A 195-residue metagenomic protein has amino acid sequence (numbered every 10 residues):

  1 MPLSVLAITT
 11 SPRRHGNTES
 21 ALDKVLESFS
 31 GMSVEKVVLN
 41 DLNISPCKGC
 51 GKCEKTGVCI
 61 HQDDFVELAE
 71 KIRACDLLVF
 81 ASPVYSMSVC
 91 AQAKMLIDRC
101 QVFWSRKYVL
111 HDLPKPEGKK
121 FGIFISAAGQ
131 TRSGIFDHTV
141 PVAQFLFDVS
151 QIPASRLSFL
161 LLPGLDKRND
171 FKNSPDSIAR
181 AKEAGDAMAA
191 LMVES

Functional and structural regions predicted by a protein language model:
M1-S105, V109, F171-S195: N-terminal beta1-alpha1-beta2 submodule of the flavodoxin-like/Rossmannoid cofactor-binding fold
V5, V34, G122, R156-L157: Hydrophobic/aromatic residues located in beta-strands of well-ordered beta-sheets within soluble catalytic
T10, L39, I125-G129, L162: Cofactor-binding loop segments of dinucleotide-utilizing enzymes, especially the Rossmann-like FAD- and NAD(P)+-binding
V38-I44, D112-E117, D148-K167: Mobile beta-alpha loop/short-helix "lid" or hinge segments that flank ligand
C47-C50, G122-F124, L161-L162: Short, basic/glycine-rich phosphate-binding loops at helix/coil junctions that contact nucleotide phosphates
Y108-P153: Short, glycine-/small-residue-rich phosphate/pyrophosphate-handling segment
G134-D137, N169-S174: Short, solvent-exposed loop/turn segments at secondary-structure boundaries
